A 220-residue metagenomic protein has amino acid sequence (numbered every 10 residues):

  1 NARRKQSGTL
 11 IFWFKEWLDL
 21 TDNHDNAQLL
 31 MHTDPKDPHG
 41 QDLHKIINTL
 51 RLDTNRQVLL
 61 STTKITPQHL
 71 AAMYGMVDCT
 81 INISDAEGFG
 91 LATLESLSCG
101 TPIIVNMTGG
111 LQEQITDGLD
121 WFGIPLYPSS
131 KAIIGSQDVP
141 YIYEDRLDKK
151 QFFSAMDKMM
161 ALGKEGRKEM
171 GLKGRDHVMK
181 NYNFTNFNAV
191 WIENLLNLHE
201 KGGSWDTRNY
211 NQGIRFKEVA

Functional and structural regions predicted by a protein language model:
A2-L18: A conserved mid-protein helix/loop that constitutes part of the nucleotide-sugar donor-binding site
G40-Q68, A72: Nucleotide-activated donor-binding/catalytic signature segment of Leloir-type glycosyltransferases, i.e., the conserved
G75-V77, E95-M107, D117-L119: Conserved donor-binding/catalytic loop of nucleotide-activated donor transferases
D85: Aromatic "clamp/platform" in nucleotide-sugar-dependent glycosyltransferases that forms part of the donor/acceptor
G90-T93, L111: Short glycine/serine-rich donor-binding loops of glycosyltransferases
Q112-K158: Change "using UDP/GDP/dTDP sugars" to "using nucleotide sugars
V139-D145, K149-A220: C-terminal amphipathic helix plus adjacent low-complexity, charged tail appended to glycosyltransferase catalytic
